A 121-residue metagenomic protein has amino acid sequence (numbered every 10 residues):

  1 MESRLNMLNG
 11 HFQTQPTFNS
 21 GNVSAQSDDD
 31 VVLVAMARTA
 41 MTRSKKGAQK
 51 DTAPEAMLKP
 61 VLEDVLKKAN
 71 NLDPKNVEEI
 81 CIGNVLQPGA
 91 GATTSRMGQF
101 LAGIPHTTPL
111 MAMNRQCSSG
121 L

Functional and structural regions predicted by a protein language model:
M1-D28: Eukaryotic N-terminal low-complexity, Ser/Thr- and Lys/Arg-rich leader segments that predominantly function as
R4-L8, T52, C81-L121: Conserved catalytic cysteine-centered active-site region of acyl-thioester-dependent Claisen-condensing enzymes
N22, T39-L66, L86-G89, M111-L121: Active-site pocket-shaping loop/turn-to-helix segments
D28-D30, K75-E78, P105-P109: Short coil/turn connectors at secondary-structure junctions
D30-A37: Short, hydrophobic/glycine-enriched beta-strand segments
A37-A40, I104: Short connector loops/turns at beta-strand edges and beta->alpha or beta->beta junctions
D64-E78: Phosphate/pyrophosphate-binding loops at sites that engage ATP/ADP/AMP, CoA/4′-phosphopantetheine, polyphosphate
